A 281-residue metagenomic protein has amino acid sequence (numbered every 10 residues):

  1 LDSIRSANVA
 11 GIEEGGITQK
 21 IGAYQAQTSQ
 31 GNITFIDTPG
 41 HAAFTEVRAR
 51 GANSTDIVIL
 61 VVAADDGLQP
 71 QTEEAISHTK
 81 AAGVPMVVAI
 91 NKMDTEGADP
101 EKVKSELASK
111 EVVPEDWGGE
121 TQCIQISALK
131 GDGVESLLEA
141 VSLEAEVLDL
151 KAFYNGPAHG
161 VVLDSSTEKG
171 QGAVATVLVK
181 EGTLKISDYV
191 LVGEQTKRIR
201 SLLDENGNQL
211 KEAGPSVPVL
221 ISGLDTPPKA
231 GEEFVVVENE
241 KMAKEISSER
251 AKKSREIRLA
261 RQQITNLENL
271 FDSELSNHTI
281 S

Functional and structural regions predicted by a protein language model:
L1, I17, F35-D37, I59 (+9 more regions): Residue-level signature of catalytic and energy-coupling elements of molecular machines, predominantly ATP/GTP-dependent
L1-A10, A140-V141, V179: A conserved segment at the C-terminal end of the G1
R5-G15, Q27, V147-L148: Post-Walker A helix-loop "phosphate-sensing" segment adjacent to the P-loop in P-loop NTPases
A7, G40-A43, A64-L68, M86 (+8 more regions): Conserved nucleotide-binding/hydrolysis micro-motifs of P-loop NTPases
E13-I57, A64, S77-K80, S165 (+1 more regions): Switch I (G2) and immediately adjacent beta-strands of P-loop GTPase domains
N32, A42, N53-E73, K80-E101 (+1 more regions): Conserved Switch II/interswitch segment of TRAFAC-class P-loop GTPases
A81, K169-S281: C-terminal effector/interaction modules appended to NTPase cores
P85, D94-N155, V235: Canonical P-loop GTPase G-domain recognition
